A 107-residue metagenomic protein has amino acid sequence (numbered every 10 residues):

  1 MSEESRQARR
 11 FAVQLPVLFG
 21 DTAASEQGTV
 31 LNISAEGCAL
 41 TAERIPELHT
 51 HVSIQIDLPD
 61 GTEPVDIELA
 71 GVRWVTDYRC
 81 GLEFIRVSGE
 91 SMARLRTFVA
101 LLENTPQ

Functional and structural regions predicted by a protein language model:
M1-Q107: Structured alpha-helical
